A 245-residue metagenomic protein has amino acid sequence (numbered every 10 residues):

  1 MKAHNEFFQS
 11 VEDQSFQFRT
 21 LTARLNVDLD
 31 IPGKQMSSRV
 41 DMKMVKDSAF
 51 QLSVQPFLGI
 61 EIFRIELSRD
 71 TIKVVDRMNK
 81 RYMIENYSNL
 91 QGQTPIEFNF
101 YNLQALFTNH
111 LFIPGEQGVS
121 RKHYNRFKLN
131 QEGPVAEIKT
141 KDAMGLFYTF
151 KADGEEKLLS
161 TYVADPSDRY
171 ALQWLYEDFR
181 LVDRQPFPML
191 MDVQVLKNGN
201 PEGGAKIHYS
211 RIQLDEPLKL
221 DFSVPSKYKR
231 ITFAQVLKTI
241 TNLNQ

Functional and structural regions predicted by a protein language model:
M1-M36, L237-Q245: N-terminal leader/targeting segments and the immediate start of mature chains
R24, Q35-K43, S48, I62: Beta-strand-dominated lipid-handling architectures at cellular/organellar boundaries
D30-K34, G59, G199-N200: Short, cysteine-centered beta-strand-loop-beta hairpins and adjacent loop/turn segments enriched in charged/polar
M36-S38, R64-L67, R169-Q173: Amphipathic hydrophobic-ligand
D41-M42, I62-R64, F147-T149, D178: Short, surface-exposed charged micro-motifs
A49-Y101, A105, F233: An acidic-aromatic
M78-Y148, S226: Flexible, processing/modification-adjacent segments and terminal tails in exported/periplasmic/extracellular proteins
V119-I231: Gly/Pro-enriched, hydrophobic low-complexity segments that function as extracytoplasmic propeptides/linkers
